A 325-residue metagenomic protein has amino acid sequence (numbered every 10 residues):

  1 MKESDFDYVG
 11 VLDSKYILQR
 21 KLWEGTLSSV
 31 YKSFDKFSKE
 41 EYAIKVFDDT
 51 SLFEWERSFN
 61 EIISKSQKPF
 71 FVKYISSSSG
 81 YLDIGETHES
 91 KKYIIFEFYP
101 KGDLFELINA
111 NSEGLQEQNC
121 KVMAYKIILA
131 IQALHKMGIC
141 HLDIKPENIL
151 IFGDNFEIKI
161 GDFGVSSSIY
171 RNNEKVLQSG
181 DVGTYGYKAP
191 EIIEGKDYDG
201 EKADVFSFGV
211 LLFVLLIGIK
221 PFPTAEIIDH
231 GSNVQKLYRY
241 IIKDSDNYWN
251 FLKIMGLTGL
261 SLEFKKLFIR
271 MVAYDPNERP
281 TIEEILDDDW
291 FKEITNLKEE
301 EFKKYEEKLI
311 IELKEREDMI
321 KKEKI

Functional and structural regions predicted by a protein language model:
K73-S90: Short beta-strand micro-motifs within the conserved protein kinase catalytic domain, predominantly in the N-lobe
E86-D103: Conserved short submotifs of the Hanks-type protein kinase catalytic core that shape the nucleotide-binding pocket
M123-A124: Activation segment signature within eukaryotic-like protein kinase domains
H135-F152: Catalytic-loop of the protein kinase fold
F152-Y185: Activation segment/activation loop of eukaryotic-type protein kinase catalytic domains
I192-K202: Conserved end of the kinase activation segment
A273-K298: Terminal C-lobe "cap" of eukaryotic-type protein kinase domains
